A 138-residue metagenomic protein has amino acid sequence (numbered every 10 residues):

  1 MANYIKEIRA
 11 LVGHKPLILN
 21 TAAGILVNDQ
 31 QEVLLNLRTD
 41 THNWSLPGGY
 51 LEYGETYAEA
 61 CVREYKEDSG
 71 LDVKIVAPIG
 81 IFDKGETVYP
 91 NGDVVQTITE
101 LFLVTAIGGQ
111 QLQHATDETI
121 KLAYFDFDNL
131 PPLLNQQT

Functional and structural regions predicted by a protein language model:
M1-A23: Acidic, metal-coordinating catalytic segment for phosphate/diphosphate chemistry, firing primarily on the Nudix
P16-L19, E32, N43, L122: A residue-level structural signature of the nucleotidyltransferase/glycosyltransferase Rossmann-like core
I18, H42, V94-I98: Residue-level preference for beta-strand/loop junctions
T21-A23, D72-I75: Conserved beta-strand residues within beta-sheet cores
L26-D29, V104-A106: Active-site beta-strand termini and strand-to-loop segments that position acidic
N28-D68: Conserved Nudix-box catalytic region and its N-terminal flanking loop in Nudix hydrolases and closely related
L51-K74, K84-T138: Unchanged
I79-G80: Local beta-strand/beta-hairpin segments that build beta-sheet-rich folds
